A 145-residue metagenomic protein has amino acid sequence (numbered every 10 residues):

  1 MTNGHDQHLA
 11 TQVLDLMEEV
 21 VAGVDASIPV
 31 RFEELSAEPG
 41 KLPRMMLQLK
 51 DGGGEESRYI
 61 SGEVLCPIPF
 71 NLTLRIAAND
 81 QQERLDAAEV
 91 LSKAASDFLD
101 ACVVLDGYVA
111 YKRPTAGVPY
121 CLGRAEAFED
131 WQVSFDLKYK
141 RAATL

Functional and structural regions predicted by a protein language model:
M1-A37, K50-L145: Charged, amphipathic alpha-helical segments and their flanking helix caps
K41-D51: A short, hydrophobic beta-strand-centered structural micro-motif
